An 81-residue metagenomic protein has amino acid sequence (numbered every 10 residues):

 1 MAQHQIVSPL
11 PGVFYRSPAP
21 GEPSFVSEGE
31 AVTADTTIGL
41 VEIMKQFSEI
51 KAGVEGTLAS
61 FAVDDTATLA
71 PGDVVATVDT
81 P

Functional and structural regions predicted by a protein language model:
S8, A52: Conserved strand-loop elements at the edges of beta-sheets that form or border functional pockets
P11, A19, T37, E55: ATP/adenylate-binding site constellation spanning eukaryotic-like Ser/Thr protein kinases, ABC-transporter
R16-E28, V54, S60-D64: Short histidine-centered loop motifs in beta-beta connectors
S27-E49, A70-P81: Short hydrophobic beta/alpha edge segments that flank linear recognition/processing sites
G56, A62-V75: PDZ-domain C-terminal substructure recognizer with occasional recognition of PDZ-binding tails
